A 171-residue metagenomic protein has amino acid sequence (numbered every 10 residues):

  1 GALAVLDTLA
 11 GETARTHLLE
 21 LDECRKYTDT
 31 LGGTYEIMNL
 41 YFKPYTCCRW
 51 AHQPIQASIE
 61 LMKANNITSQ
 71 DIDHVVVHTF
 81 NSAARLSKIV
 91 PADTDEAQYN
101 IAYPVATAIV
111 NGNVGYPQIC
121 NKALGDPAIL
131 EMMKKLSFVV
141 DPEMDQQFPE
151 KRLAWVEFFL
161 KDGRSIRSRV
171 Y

Functional and structural regions predicted by a protein language model:
L3-Y171: Terminal-appendage/accessory-domain detector
